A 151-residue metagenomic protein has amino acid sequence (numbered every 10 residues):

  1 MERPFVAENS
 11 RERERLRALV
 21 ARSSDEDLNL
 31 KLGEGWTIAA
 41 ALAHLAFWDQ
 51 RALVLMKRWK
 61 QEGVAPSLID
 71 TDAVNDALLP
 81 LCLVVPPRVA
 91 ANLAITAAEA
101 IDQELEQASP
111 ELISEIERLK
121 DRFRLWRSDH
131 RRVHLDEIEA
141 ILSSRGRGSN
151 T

Functional and structural regions predicted by a protein language model:
M1, E26, L79, V85-P87 (+1 more regions): Residue-level detector of alpha-helix boundaries and kinks
M1-D25, F47-R58, D129: Alpha-helical bundle segments that constitute or directly flank the non-heme di-iron/ferroxidase center
E2-N9, I38, P87-A94, R124-R127 (+1 more regions): Hydrophobic packing residues in well-ordered alpha-helices of helical domains and bundles
E2-R3, E14-A18, N29-G33, V74-L79 (+1 more regions): Short amphipathic alpha-helical segments, especially helix-boundary/capping motifs
A7, V74-S114: Acidic/histidine-rich alpha-helical segments that form the ligand environment of transition-metal centers
R15-R22, T96, A100-E104, V133 (+1 more regions): Solvent-exposed, charged/polar functional surfaces in cytosolic regulatory/catalytic domains
R22, H44, Q107: Conserved catalytic core of Hanks-type protein kinase domains
D27-A73, P110-T151: Short, contiguous alpha-helical
